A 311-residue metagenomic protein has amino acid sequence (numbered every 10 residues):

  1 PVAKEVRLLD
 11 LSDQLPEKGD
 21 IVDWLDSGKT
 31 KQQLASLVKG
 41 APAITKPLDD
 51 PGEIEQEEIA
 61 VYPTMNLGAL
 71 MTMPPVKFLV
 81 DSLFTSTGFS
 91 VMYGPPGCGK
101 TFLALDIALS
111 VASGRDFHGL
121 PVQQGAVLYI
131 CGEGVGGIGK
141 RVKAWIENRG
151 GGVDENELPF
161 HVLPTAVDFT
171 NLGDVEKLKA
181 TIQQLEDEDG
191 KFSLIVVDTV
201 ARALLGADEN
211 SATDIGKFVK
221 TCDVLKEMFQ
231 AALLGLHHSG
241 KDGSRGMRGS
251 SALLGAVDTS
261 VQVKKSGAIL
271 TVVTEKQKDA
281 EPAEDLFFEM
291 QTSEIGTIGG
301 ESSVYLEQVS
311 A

Functional and structural regions predicted by a protein language model:
P1-E53, A201: TOPRIM fold recognition
P1-L8, R149-D154, F229: Structural alpha-beta junctions
E5, A126, A232: Residues at the starts of beta-strands that form the adenosine-phosphate
L15-D23, V135-R141, T170-G173, A203-A207 (+3 more regions): Switch/connector loops and helix/strand junctions flanking conserved nucleotide-binding motifs in nucleotide-processing
L48-E155, H161, K179, G235 (+2 more regions): The Walker A/P-loop phosphate-binding site
V80, P96, V122-D208, T213 (+5 more regions): Conserved inter-motif catalytic segment of the P-loop NTP-binding fold
V91-M92, G97, F102, L194 (+1 more regions): Phosphate-binding/switch region of NTP-binding enzymes
